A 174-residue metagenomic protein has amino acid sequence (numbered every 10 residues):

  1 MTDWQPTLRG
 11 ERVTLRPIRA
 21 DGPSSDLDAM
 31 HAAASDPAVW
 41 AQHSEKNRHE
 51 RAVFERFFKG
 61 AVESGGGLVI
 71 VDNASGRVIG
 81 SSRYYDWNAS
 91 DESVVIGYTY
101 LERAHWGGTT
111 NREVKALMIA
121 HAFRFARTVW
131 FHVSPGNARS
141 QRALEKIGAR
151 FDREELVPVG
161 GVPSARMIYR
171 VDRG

Functional and structural regions predicted by a protein language model:
M1-G108, H121-F123, T128, P135 (+1 more regions): GNAT-family acyltransferases
G107-H121, R142-K146: Conserved acetyl-CoA-binding loop-helix of GNAT-fold acetyltransferases
N137-R153: Conserved active-site alpha-helix within GNAT-family acetyltransferase domains
